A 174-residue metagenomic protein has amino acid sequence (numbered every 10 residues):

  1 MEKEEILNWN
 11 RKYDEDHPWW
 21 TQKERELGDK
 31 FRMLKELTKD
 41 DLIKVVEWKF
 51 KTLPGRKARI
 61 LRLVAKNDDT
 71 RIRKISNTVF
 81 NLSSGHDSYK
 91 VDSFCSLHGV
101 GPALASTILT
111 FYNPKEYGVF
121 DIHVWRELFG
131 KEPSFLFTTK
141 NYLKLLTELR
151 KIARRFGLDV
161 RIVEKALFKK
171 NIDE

Functional and structural regions predicted by a protein language model:
M1-F50, Y117-E174: C-terminal accessory module of base-excision DNA glycosylases/AP lyases that mediates lesion recognition and DNA
M1-K3, K30-L34, N77-G85, P102-I108: Short, mixed-charge, low-aromatic patches
V45-T52, V79, S83, L97 (+3 more regions): Generic structural signal for hydrophobic core residues of well-folded globular domains
P54, L104-S106, I162: A generic structural-conservation signal
P54-V100: Helix-hairpin-helix/helix-loop-helix acidic hairpins
R59-R62, F111, Y117, L136: General N-terminal targeting signals
I75-V79, E116, L167: Generic hydrophobic, helix-prone segments enriched in Leu/Val/Ile
Y89-G130: Catalytic DNA-binding helix-loop module of base-excision-repair DNA glycosylases/AP lyases
